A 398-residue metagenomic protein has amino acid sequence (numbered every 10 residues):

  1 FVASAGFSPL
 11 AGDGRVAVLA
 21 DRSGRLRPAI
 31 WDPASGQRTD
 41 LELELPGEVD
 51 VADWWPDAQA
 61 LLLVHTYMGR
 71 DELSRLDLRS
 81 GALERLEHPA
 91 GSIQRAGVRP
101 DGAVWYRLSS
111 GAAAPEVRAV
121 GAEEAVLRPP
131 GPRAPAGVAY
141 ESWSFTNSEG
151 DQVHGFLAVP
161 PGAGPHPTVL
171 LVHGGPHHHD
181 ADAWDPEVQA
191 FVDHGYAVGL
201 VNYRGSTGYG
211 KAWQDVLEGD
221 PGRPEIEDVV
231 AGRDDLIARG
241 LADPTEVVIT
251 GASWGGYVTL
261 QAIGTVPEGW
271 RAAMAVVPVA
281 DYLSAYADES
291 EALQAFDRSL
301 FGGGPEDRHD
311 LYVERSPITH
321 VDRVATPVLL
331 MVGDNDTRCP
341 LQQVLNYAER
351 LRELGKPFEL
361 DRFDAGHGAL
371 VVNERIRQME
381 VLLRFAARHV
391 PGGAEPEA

Functional and structural regions predicted by a protein language model:
F1-A3, R25-L26, E48-V49, R70-D71 (+11 more regions): Flexible loop/turn segments at secondary-structure boundaries
F1-L19, R25-P28, E42-V64, A90-R107 (+5 more regions): Conserved beta-propeller blade repeats
G14-D40, Q59-A60, Y67-R85, S109-L127: Beta-propeller blade-edge and WD-like acidic-aromatic loop motif
A20, H65, L108, G121 (+3 more regions): Residues that line or immediately flank small-molecule/substrate-binding pockets and catalytic motifs
V64, R70-D71, L83-P161, A183-Q189 (+1 more regions): Non-catalytic accessory segments flanking enzyme active sites
P132-T245, A252-S253, A287-A295: Cap/lid segment of the alpha/beta-hydrolase catalytic domain
Y203-A398: Active-site-proximal cap/loop segments of hydrolase catalytic domains
